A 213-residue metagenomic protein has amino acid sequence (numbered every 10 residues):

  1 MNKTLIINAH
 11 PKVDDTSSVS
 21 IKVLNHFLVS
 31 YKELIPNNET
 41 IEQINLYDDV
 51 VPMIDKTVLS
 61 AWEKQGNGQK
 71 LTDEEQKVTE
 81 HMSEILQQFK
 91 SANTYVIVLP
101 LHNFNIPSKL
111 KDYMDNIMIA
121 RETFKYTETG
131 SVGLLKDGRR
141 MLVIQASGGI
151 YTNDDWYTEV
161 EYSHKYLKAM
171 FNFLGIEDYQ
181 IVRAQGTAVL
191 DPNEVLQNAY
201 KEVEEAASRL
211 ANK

Functional and structural regions predicted by a protein language model:
M1-L99, F104-S108, E204-K213: N-terminal beta1-alpha1-beta2 submodule of the flavodoxin-like/Rossmannoid cofactor-binding fold
K3, T40, R139-R140, D178: Residues at the starts of beta-strands that form the adenosine-phosphate
A9, A146, A184: Cofactor-binding loop segments of dinucleotide-utilizing enzymes, especially the Rossmann-like FAD- and NAD(P)+-binding
V13, V50, I150, A188-L190: Flexible, glycine-rich phosphate/dinucleotide-binding loops and adjacent beta-alpha linkers at cofactor/substrate
L24-Y31, M114-R121, K168: Short, well-ordered amphipathic alpha-helices
I35-N37, K136-G138, L174: A short, structured loop/turn motif at beta-sheet edges
Q76-V160, H164: Helix-loop-strand module that forms the ligand-binding subsite of alpha/beta enzymes
N153-K213: Glycine-rich phosphate/pyrophosphate-binding loop and the adjoining helix
